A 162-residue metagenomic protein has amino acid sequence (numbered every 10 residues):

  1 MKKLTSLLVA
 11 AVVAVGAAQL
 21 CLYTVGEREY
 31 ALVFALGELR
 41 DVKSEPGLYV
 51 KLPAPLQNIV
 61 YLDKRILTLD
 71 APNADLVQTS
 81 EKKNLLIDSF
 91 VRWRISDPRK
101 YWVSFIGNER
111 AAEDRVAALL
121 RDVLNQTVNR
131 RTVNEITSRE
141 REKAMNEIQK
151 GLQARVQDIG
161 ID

Functional and structural regions predicted by a protein language model:
K2-L22: Single-pass alpha-helical transmembrane signal-anchor segments
S6, T24, I136-E140: Short, surface-exposed helix-loop/turn micro-motifs enriched in polar/charged residues
Q19-N129, R141, M145: Hydrophobic membrane-anchoring helix/hairpin
N129-R131, E135: Substrate-binding clefts and substrate-entry loops adjacent to catalytic sites of polymer-processing enzymes acting on
E135, E142-D162: Extended, charged amphipathic alpha-helical "stalk" segments
